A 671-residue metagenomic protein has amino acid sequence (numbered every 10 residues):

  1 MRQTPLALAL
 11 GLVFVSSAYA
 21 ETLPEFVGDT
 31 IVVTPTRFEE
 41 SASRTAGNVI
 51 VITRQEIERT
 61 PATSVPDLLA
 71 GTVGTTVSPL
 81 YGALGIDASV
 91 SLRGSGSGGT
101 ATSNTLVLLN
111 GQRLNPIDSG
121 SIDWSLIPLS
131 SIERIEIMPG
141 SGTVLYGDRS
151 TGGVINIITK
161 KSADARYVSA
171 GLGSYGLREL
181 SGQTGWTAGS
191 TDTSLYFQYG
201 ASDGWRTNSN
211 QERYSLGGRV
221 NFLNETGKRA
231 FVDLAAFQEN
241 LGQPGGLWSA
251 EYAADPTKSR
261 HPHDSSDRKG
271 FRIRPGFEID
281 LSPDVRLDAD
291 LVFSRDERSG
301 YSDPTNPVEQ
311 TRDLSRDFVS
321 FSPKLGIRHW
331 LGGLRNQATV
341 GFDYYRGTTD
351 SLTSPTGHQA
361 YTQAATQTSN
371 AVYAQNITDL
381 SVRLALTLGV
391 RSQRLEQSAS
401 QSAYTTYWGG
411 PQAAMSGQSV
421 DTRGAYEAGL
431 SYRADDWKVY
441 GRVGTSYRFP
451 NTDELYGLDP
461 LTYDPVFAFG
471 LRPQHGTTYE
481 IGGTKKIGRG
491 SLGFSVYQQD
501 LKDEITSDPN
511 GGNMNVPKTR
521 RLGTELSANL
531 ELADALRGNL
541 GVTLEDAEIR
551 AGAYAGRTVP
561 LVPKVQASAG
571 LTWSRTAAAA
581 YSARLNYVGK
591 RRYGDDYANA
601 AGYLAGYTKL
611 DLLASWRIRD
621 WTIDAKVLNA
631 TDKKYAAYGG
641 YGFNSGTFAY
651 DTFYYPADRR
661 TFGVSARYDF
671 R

Functional and structural regions predicted by a protein language model:
V65-L68, A88-R93, L108-N110, S125 (+4 more regions): N-terminal periplasmic accessory domains that precede and gate Gram-negative outer-membrane beta-barrel machines
P66, A70-Q112: Extracytoplasmic beta-strand/coil segments of soluble accessory domains associated with Gram-negative outer-membrane
Q112-P139, I157-T159, A468-G470: Short acidic/polar hinge/loop motifs at secondary-structure boundaries that mediate gating or recognition
S174-A201, R206-P244, H263-S282, R286 (+6 more regions): Transmembrane beta-barrel wall of Gram-negative outer-membrane proteins
R286-S302, D350, S431-G444, R448 (+6 more regions): Membrane-embedded beta-barrel scaffold of Gram-negative outer-membrane proteins
R335, T339-A434, F449, Y554: Signature of Gram-negative outer-membrane beta-barrel scaffolds
S381-L386, R394-L395, K486, S491 (+4 more regions): Gram-negative outer-membrane beta-barrel transporters
Y587-G594, S615-R671: C-terminal beta-signal and adjacent terminal beta-strands/loops of Gram-negative outer-membrane beta-barrel proteins
